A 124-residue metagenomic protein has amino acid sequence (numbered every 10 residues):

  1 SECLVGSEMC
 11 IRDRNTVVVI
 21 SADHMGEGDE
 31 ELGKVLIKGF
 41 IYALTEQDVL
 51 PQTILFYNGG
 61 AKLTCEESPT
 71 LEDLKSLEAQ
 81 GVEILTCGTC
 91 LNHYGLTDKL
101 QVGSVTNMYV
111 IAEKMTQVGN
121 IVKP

Functional and structural regions predicted by a protein language model:
S1-I11: Single conserved hydrophobic/aromatic residue that forms the stacking wall/gate of nucleotide- or nucleobase-binding
V17-I37, G59-E66: Short, glycine-rich nucleotide/cofactor-binding loops
I20-D23, Y57-G60, C87-C90, P124: Fold-independent oxyanion-binding glycine-rich loops and adjacent beta-strand/coil segments at enzyme active sites
L32-V49: Histidine-anchored nucleotide/phosphate-binding helix
I41, L71-K75, A112: Short amphipathic alpha-helical segments and helix-helix/interface helices
E46-K62: Short, glycine-/small-residue-enriched flexible loop/hinge segments at domain edges that mediate gating
T70-L96: A glycine-rich helix N-cap at a beta->alpha junction
D98-Q117, V122-K123: C-terminal structural segments of small proteins and small subunits
